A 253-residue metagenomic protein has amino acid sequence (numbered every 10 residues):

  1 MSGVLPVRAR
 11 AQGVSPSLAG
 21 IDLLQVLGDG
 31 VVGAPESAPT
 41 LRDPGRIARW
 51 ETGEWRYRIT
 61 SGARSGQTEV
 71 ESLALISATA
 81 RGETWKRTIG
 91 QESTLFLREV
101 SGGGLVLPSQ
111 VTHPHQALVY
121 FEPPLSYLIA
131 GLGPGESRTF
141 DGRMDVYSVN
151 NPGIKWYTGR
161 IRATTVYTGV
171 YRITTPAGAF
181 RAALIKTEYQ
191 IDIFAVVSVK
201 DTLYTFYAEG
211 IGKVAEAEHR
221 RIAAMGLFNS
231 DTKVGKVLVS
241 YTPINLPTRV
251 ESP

Functional and structural regions predicted by a protein language model:
M1-S2: N-terminal export leaders
L5-F96, S148-P253: Acidic, serine/threonine-rich low-complexity disordered tracts
A80-S148: Contiguous hydrophobic, core-forming segments of folded domains
